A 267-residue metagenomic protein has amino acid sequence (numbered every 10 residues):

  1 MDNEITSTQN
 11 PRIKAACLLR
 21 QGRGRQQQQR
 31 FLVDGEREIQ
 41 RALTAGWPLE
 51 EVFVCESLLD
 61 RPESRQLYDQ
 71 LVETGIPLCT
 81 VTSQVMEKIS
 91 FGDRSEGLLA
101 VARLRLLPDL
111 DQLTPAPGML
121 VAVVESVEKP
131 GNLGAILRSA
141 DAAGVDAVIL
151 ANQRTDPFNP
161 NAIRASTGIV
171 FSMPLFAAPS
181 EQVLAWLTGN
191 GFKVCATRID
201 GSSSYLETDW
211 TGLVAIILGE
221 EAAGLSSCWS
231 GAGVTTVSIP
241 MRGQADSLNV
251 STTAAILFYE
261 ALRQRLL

Functional and structural regions predicted by a protein language model:
M1-D93, K193: N-terminal positively charged helical leader segments and presequences
G22, L113-A122, A232-M241: Glycine/charged-rich beta-loop-alpha catalytic/anionic-binding loops adjacent to active sites
G35, E128-I136, L248-T253: Amphipathic alpha-helical repeat scaffolds
T44, Q70-E73, C79, Q84 (+1 more regions): RNA substrate-binding interface of SAM-dependent RNA methyltransferases
D93-G118: Acidic/glycine-rich phosphate/pyrophosphate-binding loops and surrounding catalytic core that coordinate Mg2+
A100, S139-A143, R154-P157, N161-I169 (+1 more regions): Structured adenosyl-cofactor binding patch, chiefly the S-adenosyl-L-methionine
C195-A245, N249: Active-site/ligand-binding-proximal alpha/beta "capping" segment
